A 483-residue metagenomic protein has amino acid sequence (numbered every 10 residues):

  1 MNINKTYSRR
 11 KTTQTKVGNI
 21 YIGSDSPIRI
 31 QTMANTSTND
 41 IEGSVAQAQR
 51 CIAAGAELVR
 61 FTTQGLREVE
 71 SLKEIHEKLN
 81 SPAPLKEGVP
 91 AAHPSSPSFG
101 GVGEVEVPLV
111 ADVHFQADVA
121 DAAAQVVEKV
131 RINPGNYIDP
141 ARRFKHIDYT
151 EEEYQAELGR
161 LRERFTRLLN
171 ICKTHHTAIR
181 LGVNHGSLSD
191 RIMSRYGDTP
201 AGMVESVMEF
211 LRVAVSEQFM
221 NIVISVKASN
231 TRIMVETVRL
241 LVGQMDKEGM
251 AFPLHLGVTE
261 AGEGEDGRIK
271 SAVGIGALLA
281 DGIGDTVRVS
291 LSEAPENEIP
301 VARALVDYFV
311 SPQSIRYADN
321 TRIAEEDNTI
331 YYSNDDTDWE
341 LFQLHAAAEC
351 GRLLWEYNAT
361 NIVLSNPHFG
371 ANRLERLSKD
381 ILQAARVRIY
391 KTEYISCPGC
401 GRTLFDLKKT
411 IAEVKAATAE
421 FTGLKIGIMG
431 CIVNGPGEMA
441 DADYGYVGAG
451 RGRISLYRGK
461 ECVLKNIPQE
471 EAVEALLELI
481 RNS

Functional and structural regions predicted by a protein language model:
M1-M33, L169-H175, S311-A324, A412 (+1 more regions): N-terminal amphipathic alpha-helix/helix-capping segment at the start of soluble metabolic enzymes
T12-T36, F144, H176-Y196, S333-N334: N-terminal small/glycine-rich loop or linker at the start of catalytic domains across soluble metabolic enzymes
I30, D112, L181, I224 (+6 more regions): Conserved, mostly hydrophobic/aromatic
N35, A54-L79, P134-A156, I222-T231: Glycine-rich, proline-tolerant flexible connector loops at the mouths of alpha/beta enzymes
T63-N80, E106-V126: N-terminal active-site wall of soluble small-molecule enzyme domains
K86-G88, F99-V102: Glycine-biased, low-complexity coil/linker segments
K129-Y137, A178-G186, L254: Non-cysteine beta-strand/loop elements that form the S-adenosyl-L-methionine
D148-L161, F165, N170, M193-F421 (+1 more regions): Catalytic alpha/beta core domains of metabolic enzymes, predominantly
